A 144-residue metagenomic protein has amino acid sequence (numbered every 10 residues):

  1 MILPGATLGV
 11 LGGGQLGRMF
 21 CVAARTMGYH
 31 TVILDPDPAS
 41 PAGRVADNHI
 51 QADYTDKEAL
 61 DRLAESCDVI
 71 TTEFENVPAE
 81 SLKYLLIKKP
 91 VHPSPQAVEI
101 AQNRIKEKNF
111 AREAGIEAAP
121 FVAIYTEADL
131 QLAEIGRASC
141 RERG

Functional and structural regions predicted by a protein language model:
M1-K106, A128: ATP-binding N-terminal substructure of ATP-dependent carboxylate-amine bond-forming enzymes
I100-R143: Active-site nucleotide/adenylate-binding loops and adjacent lid/helix of ATP-dependent enzymes
